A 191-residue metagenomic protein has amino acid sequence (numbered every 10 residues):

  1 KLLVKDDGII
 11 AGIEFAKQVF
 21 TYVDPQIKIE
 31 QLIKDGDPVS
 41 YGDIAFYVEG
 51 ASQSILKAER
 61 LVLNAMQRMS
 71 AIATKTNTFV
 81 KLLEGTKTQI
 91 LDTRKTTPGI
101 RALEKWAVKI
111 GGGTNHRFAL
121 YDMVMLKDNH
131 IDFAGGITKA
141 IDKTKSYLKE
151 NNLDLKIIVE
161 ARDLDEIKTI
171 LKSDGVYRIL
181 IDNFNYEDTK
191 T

Functional and structural regions predicted by a protein language model:
K1-S173, K190: Acidic/glycine-rich phosphate/pyrophosphate-binding loops and surrounding catalytic core that coordinate Mg2+
L171, L180-T191: Short glycine/threonine-rich loop/turn motifs
Y177: Receiver (REC) domain switch/active-site residues of two-component response regulators
